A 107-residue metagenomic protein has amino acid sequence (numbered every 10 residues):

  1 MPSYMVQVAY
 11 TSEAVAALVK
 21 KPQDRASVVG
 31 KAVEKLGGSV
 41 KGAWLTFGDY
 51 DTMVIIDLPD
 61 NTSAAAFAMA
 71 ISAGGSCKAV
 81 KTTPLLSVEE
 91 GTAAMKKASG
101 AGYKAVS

Functional and structural regions predicted by a protein language model:
M1-S107: A compositional/biophysical signature of low hydrophobicity enriched in polar/charged and small residues
